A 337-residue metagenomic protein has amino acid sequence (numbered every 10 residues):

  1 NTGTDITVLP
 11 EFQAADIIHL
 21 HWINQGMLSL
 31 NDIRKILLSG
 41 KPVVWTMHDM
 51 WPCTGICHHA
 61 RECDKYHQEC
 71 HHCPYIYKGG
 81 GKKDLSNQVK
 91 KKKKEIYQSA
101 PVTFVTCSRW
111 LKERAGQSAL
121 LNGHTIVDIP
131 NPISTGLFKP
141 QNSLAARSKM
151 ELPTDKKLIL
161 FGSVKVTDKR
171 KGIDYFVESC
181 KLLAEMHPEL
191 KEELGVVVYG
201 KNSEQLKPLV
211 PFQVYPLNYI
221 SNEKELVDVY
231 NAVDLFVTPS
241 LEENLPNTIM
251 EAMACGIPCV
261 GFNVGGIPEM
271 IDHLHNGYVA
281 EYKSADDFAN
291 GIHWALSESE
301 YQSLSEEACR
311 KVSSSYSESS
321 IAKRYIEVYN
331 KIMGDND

Functional and structural regions predicted by a protein language model:
T54-H58, G80-T125, I133-L137, S143: A short, active-site helix/loop in glycosyltransferases that binds the activated sugar's phosphate group
P153-K171, V177-K181: Conserved donor-binding/catalytic core segment of Leloir-type glycosyltransferases
H187-E193, G200-V227, L235: Nucleotide-activated donor-binding/catalytic signature segment of Leloir-type glycosyltransferases, i.e., the conserved
L241: Aromatic "clamp/platform" in nucleotide-sugar-dependent glycosyltransferases that forms part of the donor/acceptor
M250, V264-L274, Y278-V279: Short acidic/histidine- and often glycine-rich active-site loop of Leloir-type glycosyltransferases that engages
P258-G261: Short hydrophobic beta-strand element within catalytic cores of glycosyltransferases and related nucleotide-activated
H273-L274, Y278-A285, W294-S299: Conserved acidic donor-binding segment of nucleotide-sugar-dependent glycosyltransferases
D287, E300-S315, R324-E327: A short, well-ordered alpha-helix in the C-terminal region of glycosyltransferases
